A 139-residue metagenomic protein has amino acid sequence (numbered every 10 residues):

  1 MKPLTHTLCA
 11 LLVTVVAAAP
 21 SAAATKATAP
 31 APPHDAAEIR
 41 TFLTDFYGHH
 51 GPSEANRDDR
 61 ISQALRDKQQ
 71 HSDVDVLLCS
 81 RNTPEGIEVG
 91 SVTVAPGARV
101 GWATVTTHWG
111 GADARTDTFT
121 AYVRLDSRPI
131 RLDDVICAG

Functional and structural regions predicted by a protein language model:
M1-H34: C-terminal region of N-terminal signal peptides and the immediate post-cleavage residues of exported proteins
K2, D113-G139: Short beta-strand edge/turn micro-motifs at domain boundaries
A27-A29, S62, K68, A112-T118: Short, highly charge-biased, low-complexity peptide segments
P30-S53: Short, aromatic-enriched amphipathic alpha-helices that serve as compact interaction elements
P52-T93: Short solvent-exposed beta->alpha transition segments
V76-T120, I136: Surface-exposed, charged secondary-structure patches
